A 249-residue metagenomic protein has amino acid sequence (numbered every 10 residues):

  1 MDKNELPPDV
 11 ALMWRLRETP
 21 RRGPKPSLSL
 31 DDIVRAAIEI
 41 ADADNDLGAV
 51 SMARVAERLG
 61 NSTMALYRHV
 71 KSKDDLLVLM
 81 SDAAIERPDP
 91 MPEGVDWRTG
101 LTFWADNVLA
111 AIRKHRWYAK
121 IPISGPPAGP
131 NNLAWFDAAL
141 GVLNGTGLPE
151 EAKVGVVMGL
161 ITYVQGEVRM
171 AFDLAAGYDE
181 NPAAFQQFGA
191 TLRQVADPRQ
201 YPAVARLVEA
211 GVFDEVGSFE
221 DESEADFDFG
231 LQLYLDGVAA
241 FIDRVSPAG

Functional and structural regions predicted by a protein language model:
M1-L28, P202-G211, S246-G249: N-terminal intrinsically disordered/low-complexity leader segments
D32, A36, I40-D75: Helix-turn-helix
D32, R54, D75, F103 (+5 more regions): Amphipathic alpha-helical interaction segments
D32-E39, D75-P90, F103-N107, A134 (+1 more regions): Alpha-helical structural segments
D89-A134, E150-K153, V157-L160: Hydrophobic alpha-helical connector segments
W135-V157, I161-A190, V238-F241: Hydrophobic alpha-helical bundle segments that form small-molecule/ligand-binding pockets
T162-A176, Q194-F219, D236-R244: Amphipathic C-terminal alpha-helical segment
V216-D228: Short, flexible active-site recognition loops that position polar ligands and cofactors
